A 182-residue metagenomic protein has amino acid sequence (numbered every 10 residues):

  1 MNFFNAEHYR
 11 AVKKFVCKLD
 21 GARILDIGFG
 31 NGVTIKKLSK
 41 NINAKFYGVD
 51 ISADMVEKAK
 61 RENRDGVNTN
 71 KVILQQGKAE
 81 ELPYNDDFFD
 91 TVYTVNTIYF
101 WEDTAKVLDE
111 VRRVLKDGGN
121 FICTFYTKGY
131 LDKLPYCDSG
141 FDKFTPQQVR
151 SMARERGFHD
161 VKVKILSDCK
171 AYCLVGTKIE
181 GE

Functional and structural regions predicted by a protein language model:
F3-G21: Conserved alpha-helix/loop element of class I SAM-dependent methyltransferases that forms part of the SAM/SAH-binding
L25-E81: Class I SAM-dependent methyltransferase SAM/SAH-binding core
E80-T91: A short acidic, Gly/Pro-enriched loop at the edge of an enzyme's catalytic core that lines a small-molecule cofactor
T91-D103: A short SAM/SAH-binding and catalytic strip from SAM-dependent methyltransferases
A105-D117: A short glycine-rich, Lys/Arg-flanked "PGG" loop and its adjoining helix->strand segment in the class I
G119-F125: Conserved beta-strand signature within the Rossmann-like core of class I S-adenosyl-L-methionine
F141-R156: Short alpha-helix
I165-E182: Core SAM-dependent methyltransferase catalytic element
